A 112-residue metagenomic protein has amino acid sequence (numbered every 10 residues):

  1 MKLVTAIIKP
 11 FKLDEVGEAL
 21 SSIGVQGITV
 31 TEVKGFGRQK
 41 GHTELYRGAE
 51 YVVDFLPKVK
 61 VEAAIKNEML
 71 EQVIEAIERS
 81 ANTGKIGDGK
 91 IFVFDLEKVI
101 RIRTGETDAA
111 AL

Functional and structural regions predicted by a protein language model:
M1-L112: Positively charged, small/polar-rich N-terminal and surface patches that mediate targeting and assembly and bind
